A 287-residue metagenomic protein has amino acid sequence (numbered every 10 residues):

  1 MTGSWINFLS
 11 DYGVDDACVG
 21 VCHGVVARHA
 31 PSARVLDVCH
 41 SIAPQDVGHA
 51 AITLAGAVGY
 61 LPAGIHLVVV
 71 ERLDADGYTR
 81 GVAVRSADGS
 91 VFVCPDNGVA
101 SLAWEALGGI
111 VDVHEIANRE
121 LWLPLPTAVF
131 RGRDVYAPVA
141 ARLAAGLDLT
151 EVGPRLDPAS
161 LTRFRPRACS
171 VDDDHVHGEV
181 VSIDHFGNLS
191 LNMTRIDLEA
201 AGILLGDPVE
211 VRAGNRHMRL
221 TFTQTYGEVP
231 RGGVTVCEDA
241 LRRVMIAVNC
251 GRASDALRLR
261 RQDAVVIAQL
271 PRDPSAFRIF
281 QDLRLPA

Functional and structural regions predicted by a protein language model:
M1-S10, D15-V70: Alpha/propeptide regions of enzymes that mature by internal proteolysis
S4-N7, A33-L36, G64-L67, G81-A83 (+9 more regions): Structural motif
W5, H29-S32, H49, Y60-V70 (+1 more regions): Active-site histidine-anchored catalytic micro-motif
Y12-D16, L73-D76, I183-F186, G251-A253: Short acidic, Gly/Ser-rich segments with clustered Asp/Glu that frequently serve as metal-coordination loops in enzyme
A17, V21, A30, Q45 (+5 more regions): Conserved active-site and cofactor/substrate-binding residues in soluble primary-metabolism enzymes
L123-L204: Anionic-ligand-binding alpha/beta catalytic cores of soluble enzymes and soluble regulatory domains that recognize
N192-R242: A C-terminal functional module that forms or caps the active site or interfaces directly with catalytic machinery
R242-A287: Generic C-terminus detector
